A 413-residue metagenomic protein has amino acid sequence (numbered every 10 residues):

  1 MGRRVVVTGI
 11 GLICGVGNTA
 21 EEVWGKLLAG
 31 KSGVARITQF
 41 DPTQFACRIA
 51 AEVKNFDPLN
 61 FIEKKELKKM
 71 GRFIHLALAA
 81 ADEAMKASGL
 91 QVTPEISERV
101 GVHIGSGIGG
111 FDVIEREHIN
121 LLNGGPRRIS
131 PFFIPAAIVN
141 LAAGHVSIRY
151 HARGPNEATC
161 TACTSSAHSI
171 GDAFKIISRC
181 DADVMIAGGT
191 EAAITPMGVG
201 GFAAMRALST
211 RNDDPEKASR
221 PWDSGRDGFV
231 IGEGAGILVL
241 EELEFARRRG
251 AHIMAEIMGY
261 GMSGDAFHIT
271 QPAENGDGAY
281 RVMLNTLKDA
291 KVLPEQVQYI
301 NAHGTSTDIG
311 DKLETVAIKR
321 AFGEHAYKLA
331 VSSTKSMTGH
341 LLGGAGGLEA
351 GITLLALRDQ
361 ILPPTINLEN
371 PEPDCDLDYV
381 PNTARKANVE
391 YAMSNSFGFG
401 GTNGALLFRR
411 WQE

Functional and structural regions predicted by a protein language model:
M1-E66, S88, E244-E256, G351-T365 (+1 more regions): ACP-dependent fatty acid/polyketide chain-elongation machinery
M1-V7, P94-S97, A290-Q296, Y327 (+1 more regions): Flexible, low-complexity linker/loop segments at domain and module junctions
R4-T8, A35, D213-A290, Y299 (+1 more regions): Condensing-enzyme catalytic core mediating Claisen C-C bond formation in acyl metabolism
V7, V23, K31-A162, T190-G201 (+1 more regions): Conserved beta-ketoacyl condensing-enzyme motif
E21-L28, D112-P126, I176-R179, V199-N212 (+4 more regions): A glycine- and small-aliphatic-rich helix-loop capping segment at beta-alpha/alpha-beta transitions that lines
A77-L90, A143, S147-E191, F229-A251 (+2 more regions): Active-site-proximal alpha-helical scaffold in enzymes
N123-S130, H168-G171, K175, A192-R248 (+3 more regions): Glycine-/small-residue-rich "gating" segment that lines the acyl/pantetheine channel and substrate pocket
D181-D227, Y260-E274, G304-D311, K328-D378: Acyl-CoA/ACP chain-elongation machinery
